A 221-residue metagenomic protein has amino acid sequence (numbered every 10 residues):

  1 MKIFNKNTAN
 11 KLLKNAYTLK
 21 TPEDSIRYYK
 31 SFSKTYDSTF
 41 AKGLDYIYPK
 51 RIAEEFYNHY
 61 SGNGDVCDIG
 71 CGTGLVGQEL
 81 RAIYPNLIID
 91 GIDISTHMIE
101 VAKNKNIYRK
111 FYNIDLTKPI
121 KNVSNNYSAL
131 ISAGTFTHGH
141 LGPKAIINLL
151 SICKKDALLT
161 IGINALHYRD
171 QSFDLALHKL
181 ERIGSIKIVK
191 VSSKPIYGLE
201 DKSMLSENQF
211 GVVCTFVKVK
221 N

Functional and structural regions predicted by a protein language model:
M1-T35: N-terminal, positively charged/glycine-rich alpha-helical extensions of SAM-dependent methyltransferases
S33-I47: Class I SAM-dependent methyltransferase Rossmann-like catalytic core, especially the SAM/SAH-binding loop
D45-G64: Conserved alpha-helix/loop element of class I SAM-dependent methyltransferases that forms part of the SAM/SAH-binding
C67-I120: Class I SAM-dependent methyltransferase SAM/SAH-binding core
K121-L130: A short acidic, Gly/Pro-enriched loop at the edge of an enzyme's catalytic core that lines a small-molecule cofactor
K144-K155: A short glycine-rich, Lys/Arg-flanked "PGG" loop and its adjoining helix->strand segment in the class I
D156-A165: Conserved beta-strand signature within the Rossmann-like core of class I S-adenosyl-L-methionine
S185-N221: Class I S-adenosyl-L-methionine
